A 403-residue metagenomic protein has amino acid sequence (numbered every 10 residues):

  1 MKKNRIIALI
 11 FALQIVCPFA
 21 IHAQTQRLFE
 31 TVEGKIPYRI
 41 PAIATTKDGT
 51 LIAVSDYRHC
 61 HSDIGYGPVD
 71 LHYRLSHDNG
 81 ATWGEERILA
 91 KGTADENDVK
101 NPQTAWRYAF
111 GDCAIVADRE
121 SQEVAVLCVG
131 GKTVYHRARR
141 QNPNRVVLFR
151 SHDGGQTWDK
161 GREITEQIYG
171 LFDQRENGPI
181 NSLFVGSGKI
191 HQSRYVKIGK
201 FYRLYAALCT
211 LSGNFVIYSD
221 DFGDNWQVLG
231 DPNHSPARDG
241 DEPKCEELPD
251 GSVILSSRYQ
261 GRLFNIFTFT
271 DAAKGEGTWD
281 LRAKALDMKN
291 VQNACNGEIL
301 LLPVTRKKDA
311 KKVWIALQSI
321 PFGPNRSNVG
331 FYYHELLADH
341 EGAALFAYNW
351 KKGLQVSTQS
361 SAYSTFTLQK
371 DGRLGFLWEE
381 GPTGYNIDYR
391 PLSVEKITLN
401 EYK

Functional and structural regions predicted by a protein language model:
M1-L9: Bacterial N-terminal signal peptides that target proteins for export
A8-P18: Bacterial N-terminal signal peptides
F19-A23: Sec/Tat signal peptide C-region and signal peptidase I cleavage site
Q24-K403: Asp-box/BNR beta-propeller blade signature and adjacent active/binding-site loops in extracellular glycan-interacting
